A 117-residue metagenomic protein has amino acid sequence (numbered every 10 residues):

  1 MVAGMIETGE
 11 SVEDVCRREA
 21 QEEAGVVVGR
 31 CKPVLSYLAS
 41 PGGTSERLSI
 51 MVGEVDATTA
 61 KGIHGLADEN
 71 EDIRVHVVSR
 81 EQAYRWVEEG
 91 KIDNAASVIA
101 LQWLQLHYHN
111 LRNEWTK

Functional and structural regions predicted by a protein language model:
A3-A95, E114-K117: Unchanged
L101: C-terminal boundary of histidine-terminating zinc-finger modules
L104-T116: Short helix-capping/linker segments at secondary-structure and domain boundaries
